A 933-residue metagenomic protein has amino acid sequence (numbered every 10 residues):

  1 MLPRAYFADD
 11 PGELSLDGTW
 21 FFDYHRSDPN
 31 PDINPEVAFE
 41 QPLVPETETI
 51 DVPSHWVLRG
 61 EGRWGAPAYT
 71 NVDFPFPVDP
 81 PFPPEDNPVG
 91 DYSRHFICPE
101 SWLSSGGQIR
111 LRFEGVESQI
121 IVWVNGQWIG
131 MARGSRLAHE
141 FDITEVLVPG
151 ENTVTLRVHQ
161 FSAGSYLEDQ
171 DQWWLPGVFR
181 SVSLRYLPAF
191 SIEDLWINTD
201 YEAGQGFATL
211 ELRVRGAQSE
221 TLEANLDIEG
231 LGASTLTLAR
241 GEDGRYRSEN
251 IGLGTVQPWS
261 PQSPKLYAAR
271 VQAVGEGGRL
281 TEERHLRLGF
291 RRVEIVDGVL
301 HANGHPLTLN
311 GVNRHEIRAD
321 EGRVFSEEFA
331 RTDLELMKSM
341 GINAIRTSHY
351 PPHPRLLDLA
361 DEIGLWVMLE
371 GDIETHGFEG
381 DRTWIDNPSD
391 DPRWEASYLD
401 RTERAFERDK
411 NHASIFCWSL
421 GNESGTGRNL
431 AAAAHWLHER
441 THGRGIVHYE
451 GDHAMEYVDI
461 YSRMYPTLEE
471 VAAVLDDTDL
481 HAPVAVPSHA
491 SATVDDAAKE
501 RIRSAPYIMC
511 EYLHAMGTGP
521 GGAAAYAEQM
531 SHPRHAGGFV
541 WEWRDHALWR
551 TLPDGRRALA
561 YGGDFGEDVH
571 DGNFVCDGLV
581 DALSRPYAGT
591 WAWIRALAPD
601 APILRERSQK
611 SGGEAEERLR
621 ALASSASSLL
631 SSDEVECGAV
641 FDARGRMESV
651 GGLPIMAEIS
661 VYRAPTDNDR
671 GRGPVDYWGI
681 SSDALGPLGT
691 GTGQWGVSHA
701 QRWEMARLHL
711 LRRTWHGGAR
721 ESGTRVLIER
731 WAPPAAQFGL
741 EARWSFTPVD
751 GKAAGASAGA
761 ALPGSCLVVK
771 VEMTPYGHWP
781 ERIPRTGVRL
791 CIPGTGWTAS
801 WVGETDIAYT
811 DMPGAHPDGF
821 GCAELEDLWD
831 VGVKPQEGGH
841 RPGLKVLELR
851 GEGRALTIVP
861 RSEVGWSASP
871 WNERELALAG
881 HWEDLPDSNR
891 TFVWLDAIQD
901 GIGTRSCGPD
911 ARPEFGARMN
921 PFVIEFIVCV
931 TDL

Functional and structural regions predicted by a protein language model:
M1-N71, R157, F161, E229 (+8 more regions): Accessory carbohydrate-binding/adhesion or oligomerization-edge regions at the termini of glycan-active proteins
L2, Y6-F7, F21-S27, T47 (+7 more regions): Accessory beta-strand-rich segments of carbohydrate-active enzymes
D9, P99, Q529-M647, A753-A758 (+2 more regions): Carbohydrate-binding surfaces of carbohydrate-active enzymes
I50, L58, W64-G65, Q160 (+2 more regions): Beta-strand/loop-rich accessory regions of lumenal/periplasmic or secreted enzymes, predominantly carbohydrate-active
S54, L58-F113, E117-W123, G130 (+8 more regions): Active-site-adjacent substrate/metal-binding segments within catalytic domains of carbohydrate-active enzymes
H55-F82, S135, I143, L147-F207 (+5 more regions): An acidic-aromatic loop/edge-strand motif
E145-E151, R213-I295: Extended acidic/polar, glycine-enriched regions that form or flank non-catalytic beta-rich accessory modules
M337, A344-L583, A588: Substrate-binding/catalytic cleft of secreted carbohydrate-active enzymes, primarily glycoside hydrolases
